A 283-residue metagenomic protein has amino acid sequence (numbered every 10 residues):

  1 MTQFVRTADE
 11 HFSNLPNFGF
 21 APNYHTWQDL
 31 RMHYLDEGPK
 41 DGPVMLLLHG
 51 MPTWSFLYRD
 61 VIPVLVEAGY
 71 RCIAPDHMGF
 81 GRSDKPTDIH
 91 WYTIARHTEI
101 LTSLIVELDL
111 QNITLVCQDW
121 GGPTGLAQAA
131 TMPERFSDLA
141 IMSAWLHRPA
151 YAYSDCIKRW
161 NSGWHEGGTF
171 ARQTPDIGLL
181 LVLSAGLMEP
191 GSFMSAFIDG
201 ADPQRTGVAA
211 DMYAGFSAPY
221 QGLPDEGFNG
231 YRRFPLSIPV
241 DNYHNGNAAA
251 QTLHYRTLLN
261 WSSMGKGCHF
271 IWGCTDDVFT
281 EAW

Functional and structural regions predicted by a protein language model:
T2-A21, M32, V44, L57 (+2 more regions): Flexible "cap/lid" subdomain of the alpha/beta-hydrolase fold that forms the substrate-access gate
N23-W27: Short acidic-hydrophobic surface loop/beta-edge motif
Q28-L35: Conserved AMP-binding/adenylate-forming core of the ANL superfamily
L35-R82, L104: Conserved HGGG/HGGXW glycine-rich cap/lid loop of the alpha/beta-hydrolase fold
